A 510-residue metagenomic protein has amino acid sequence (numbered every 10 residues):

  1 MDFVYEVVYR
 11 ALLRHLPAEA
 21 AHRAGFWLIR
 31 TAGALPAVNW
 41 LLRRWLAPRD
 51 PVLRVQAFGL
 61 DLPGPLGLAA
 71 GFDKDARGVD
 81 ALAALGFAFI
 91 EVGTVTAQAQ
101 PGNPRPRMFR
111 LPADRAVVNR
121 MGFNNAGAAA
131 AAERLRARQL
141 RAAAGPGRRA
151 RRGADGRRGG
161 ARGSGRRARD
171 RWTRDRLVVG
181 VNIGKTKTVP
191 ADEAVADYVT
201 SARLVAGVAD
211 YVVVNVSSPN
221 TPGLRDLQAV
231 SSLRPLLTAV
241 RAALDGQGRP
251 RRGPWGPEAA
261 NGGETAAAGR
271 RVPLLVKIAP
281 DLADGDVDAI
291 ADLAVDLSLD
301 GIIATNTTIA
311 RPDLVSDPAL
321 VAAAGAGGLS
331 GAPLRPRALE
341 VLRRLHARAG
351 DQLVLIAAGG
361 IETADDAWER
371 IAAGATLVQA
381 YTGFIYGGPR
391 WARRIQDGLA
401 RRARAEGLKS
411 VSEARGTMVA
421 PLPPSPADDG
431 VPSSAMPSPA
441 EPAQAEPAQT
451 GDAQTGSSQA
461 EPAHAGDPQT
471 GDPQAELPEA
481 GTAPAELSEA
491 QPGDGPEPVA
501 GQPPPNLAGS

Functional and structural regions predicted by a protein language model:
N39-P48, S218-S232, L244, L293-D351: Glycine/Thr-rich beta-alpha phosphate-binding loop at enzyme active sites
L60-G67, R174-V181, G246-W255, E264-L282 (+1 more regions): Short beta-strand/loop segments at the ligand-binding rim of alpha/beta enzyme cores
D75-L82, L282-A294, I361-V378: Catalytic cores of alpha/beta
E91-A97, V216, G301-I309, A367-R394: Glycine-rich phosphate-binding active-site loops on the catalytic face of alpha/beta enzymes
G93-G147: A gly/proline- and charged-residue-enriched helix-loop-helix capping module
G102-R115, D313-G325, I385-L408, P504 (+1 more regions): C-terminal helical cap(s) of enzyme catalytic domains, especially alpha/beta-barrels
A116-V118, N125-A142, A229-G253, E258 (+4 more regions): Alpha-helix-loop-beta-strand connector modules within alpha/beta enzyme cores
T186-Y198, R225-Q228, S232, L275-D296: Active-site glycine- and acidic-residue-rich loops that bind and position anionic ligands or nucleotide-like cofactors
